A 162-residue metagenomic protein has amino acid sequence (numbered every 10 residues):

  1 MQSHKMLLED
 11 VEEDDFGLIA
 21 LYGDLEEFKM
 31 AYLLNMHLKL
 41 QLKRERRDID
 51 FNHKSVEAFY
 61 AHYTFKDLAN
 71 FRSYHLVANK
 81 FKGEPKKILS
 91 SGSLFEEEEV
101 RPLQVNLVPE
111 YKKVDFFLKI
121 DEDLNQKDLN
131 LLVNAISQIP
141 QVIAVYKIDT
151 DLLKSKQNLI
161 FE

Functional and structural regions predicted by a protein language model:
M1-S3: Short, Gly/Pro- and small/polar-rich lid/capping loops
K5-E12, P102-K113: Short, flexible, solvent-exposed loop/turn segments with mixed acidic/basic and small polar residues
L8-L25: Terminal, regulation- and interaction-focused segments at domain boundaries
Y22, Y63, P109-V114, N125: Primarily extracytoplasmic/secreted proteins and surface-exposed domains characterized by disulfide-bonded cysteine
D24-Q41: Amphipathic alpha-helical segments
K39-F51: Short, well-structured beta-strand/strand-turn elements
H53-V100: Surface-exposed, low-hydrophobicity interaction/linker segments
V105, K113-E162: Glycine-rich, aromatic-bearing surface loops/beta-hairpins
